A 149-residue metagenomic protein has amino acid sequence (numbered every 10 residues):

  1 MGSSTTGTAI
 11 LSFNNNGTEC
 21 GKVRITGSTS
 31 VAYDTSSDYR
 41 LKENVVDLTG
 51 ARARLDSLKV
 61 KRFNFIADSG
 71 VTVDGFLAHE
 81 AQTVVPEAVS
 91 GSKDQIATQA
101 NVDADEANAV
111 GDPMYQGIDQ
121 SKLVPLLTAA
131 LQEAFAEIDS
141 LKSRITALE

Functional and structural regions predicted by a protein language model:
M1-Y39, L48-G50, S57, D68: Trimeric beta-solenoid/beta-helix "fiber body" segments of extracellular/virion adhesins and depolymerases
S36-E149: Intramolecular chaperone/auto-protease modules of tailspike-like proteins
